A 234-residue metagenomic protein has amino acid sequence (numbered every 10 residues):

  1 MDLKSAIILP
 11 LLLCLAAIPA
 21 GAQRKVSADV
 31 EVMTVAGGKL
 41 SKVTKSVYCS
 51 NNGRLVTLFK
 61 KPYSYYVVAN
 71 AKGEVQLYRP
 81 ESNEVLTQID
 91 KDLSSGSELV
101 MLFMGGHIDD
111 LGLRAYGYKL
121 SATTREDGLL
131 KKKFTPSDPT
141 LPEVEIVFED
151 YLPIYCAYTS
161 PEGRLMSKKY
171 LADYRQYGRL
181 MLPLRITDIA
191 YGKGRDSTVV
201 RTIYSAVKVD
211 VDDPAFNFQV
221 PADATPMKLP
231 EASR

Functional and structural regions predicted by a protein language model:
M1-I8: Bacterial N-terminal signal peptides that target proteins for export
L12-A20: Hydrophobic h-region of N-terminal signal peptides that target proteins for export in Gram-negative bacteria
Q23-E84: N-terminal mature ectodomain segment of secretory-pathway/periplasmic proteins
Q23-K25, V47-L55, V68-E74, E126-D127 (+3 more regions): Short, solvent-exposed coil/turn segments at beta-strand boundaries
Q23-T34, Y78-E143, F216-A222, P230-R234: Flexible, processing/modification-adjacent segments and terminal tails in exported/periplasmic/extracellular proteins
M33-T34, L40-S41, E81, S160-R234: Non-transmembrane domains of secretory- and envelope-associated proteins
V43-K45, V68-A71, V85-S94, E143-F148 (+2 more regions): Short amphipathic beta-strand/extended segments with alternating polar/hydrophobic composition
D109-I186: Extended beta-strand-rich segments in extracellular/periplasmic secretory proteins, especially within noncatalytic
